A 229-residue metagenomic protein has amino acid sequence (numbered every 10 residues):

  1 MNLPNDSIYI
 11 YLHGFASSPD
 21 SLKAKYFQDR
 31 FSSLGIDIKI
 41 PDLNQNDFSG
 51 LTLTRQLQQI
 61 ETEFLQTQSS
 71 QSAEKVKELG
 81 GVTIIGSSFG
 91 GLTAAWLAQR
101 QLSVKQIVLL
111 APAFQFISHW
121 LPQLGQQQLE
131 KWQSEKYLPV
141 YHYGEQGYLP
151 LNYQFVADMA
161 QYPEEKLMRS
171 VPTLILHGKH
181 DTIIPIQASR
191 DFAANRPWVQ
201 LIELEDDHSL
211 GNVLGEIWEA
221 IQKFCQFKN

Functional and structural regions predicted by a protein language model:
N2-L43: Short, surface-exposed "cap/lid" segments of acyl-processing enzymes
Y11-F15, I85, L110, L176: Short hydrophobic segments within beta-strands
A16, D42-D47, F114, H208: Alpha/beta-hydrolase active-site loop signature
S21-K25, T54, I186-R190: Short, surface-exposed alpha-helical segments at coil->helix boundaries
D47-S70: Alpha/beta-hydrolase active-site loop
I85-A94: Gly/Ala-rich beta-loop-alpha elbow adjacent to hydrolase catalytic centers
L97-Q101: Aromatic pocket-lining residues of Rossmann-like dinucleotide-binding sites
S103-Q106, L110-N195, V199-N229: The alpha/beta-hydrolase serine catalytic core
